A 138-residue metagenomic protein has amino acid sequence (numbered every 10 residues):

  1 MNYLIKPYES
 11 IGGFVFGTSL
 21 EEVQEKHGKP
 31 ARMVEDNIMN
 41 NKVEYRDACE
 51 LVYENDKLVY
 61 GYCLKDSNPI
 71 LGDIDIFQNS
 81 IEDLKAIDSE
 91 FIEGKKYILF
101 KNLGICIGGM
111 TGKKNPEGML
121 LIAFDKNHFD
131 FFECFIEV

Functional and structural regions predicted by a protein language model:
M1-K42, N55-V138: Non-cytosolic coordination micro-motifs
K42-E50: Amphipathic, interaction-prone secondary-structure segments
